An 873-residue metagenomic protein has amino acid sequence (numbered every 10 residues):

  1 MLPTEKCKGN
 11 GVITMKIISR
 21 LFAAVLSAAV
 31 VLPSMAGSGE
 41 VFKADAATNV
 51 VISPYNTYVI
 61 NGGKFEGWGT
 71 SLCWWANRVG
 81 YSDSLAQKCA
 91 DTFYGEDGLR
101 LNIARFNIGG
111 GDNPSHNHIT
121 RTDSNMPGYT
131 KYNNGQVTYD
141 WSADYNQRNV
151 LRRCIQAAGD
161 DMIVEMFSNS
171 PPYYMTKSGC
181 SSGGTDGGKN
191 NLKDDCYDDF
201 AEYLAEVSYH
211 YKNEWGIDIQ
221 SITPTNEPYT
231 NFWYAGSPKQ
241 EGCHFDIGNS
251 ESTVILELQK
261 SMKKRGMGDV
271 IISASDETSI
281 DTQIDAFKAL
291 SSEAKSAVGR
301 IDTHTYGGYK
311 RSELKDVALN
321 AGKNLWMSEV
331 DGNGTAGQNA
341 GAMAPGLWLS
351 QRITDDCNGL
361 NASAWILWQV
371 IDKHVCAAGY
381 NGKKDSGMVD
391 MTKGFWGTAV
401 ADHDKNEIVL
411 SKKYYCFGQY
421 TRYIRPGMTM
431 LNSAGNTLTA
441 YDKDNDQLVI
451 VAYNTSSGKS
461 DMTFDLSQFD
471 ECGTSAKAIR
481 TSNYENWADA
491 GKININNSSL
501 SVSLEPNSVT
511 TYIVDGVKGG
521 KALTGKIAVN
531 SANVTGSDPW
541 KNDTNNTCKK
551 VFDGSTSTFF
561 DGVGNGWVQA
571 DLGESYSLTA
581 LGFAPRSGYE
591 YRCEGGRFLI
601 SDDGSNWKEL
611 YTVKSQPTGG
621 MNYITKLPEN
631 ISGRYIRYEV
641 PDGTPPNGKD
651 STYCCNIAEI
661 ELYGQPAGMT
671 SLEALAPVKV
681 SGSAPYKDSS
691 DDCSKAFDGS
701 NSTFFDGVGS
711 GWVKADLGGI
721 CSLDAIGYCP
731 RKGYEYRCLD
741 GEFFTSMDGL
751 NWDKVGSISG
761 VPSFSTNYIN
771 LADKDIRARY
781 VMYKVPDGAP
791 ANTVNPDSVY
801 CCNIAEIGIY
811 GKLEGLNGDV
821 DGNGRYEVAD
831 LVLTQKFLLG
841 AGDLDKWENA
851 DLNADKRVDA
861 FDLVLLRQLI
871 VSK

Functional and structural regions predicted by a protein language model:
L21-F22, L32-F42, Q665-G668, K812-K873: Cellulosome-associated attachment modules in secreted, modular CAZymes
A47-Q220, P224, L256: N-terminal catalytic cores of secreted or lumenal carbohydrate-active enzymes
D199-E206, H210-D218, P228-N333: Active-site neighborhood of glycoside hydrolase catalytic domains
M327-C416, N432-S433: Aromatic/acidic polysaccharide-binding cleft in carbohydrate-active enzymes
T398-Q447, Y484, G520, T556 (+1 more regions): Glycan-recognition and catalytic regions of carbohydrate-active enzymes
R422, N432-T474, N507: Carbohydrate-binding surface patches
I493-K518: C-terminal beta-strand-rich structural cap/linker in extracellular carbohydrate-active enzymes
F552-Y611, P617-T670, A684, F697-G756 (+1 more regions): Aromatic, loop-rich ligand-recognition surfaces of beta-strand-rich domains
